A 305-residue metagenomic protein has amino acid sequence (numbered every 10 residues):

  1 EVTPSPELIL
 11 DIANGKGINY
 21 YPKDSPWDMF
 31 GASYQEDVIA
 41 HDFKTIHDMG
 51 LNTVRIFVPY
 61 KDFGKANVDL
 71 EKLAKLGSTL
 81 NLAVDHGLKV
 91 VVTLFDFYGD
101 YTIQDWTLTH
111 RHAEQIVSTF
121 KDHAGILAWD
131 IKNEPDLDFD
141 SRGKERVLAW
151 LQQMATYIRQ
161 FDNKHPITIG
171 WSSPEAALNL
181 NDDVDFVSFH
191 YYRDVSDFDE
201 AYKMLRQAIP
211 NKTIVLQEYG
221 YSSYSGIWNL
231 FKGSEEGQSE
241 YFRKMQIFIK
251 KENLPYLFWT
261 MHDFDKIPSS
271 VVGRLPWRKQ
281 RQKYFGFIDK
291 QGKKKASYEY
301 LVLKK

Functional and structural regions predicted by a protein language model:
E1-T53, K65-N67, N81-D85, R159 (+3 more regions): N-terminal carbohydrate-binding accessory modules
I12-K16, G50-N52, V84-V90, D122-L127 (+4 more regions): Short, well-ordered coil/turn segments that N-cap beta-strands
I18, I46, V54, A83 (+8 more regions): Conserved, mostly hydrophobic/aromatic
G31-D37, K61-L73, Y98-L108, L137-D138 (+4 more regions): Acidic-and-aromatic substrate-binding clefts and catalytic sites of carbohydrate-active enzymes
G31-I46, L108-T119, G170-A177, F198 (+1 more regions): Short, acidic/polar
E36-G99, Q104-R111, R146-P166, K244 (+1 more regions): Aromatic-lined substrate-binding rim segments of carbohydrate-active enzymes
R55-P59, L94-I103, H112-K144, T168-I169 (+2 more regions): Active-site groove signature of glycoside hydrolases
D136-P255, D263, V271-K295: Extracellular glycoside hydrolase catalytic/binding regions
